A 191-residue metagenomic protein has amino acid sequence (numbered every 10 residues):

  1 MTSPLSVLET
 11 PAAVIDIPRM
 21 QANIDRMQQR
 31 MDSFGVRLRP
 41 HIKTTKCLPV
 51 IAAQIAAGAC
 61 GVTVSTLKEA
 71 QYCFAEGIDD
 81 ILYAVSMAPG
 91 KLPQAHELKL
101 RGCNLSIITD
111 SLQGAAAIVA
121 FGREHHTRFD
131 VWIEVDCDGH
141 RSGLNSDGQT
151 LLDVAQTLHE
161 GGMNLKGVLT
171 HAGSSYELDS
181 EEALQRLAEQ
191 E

Functional and structural regions predicted by a protein language model:
M1-I15: Generic N-terminal amphipathic, Lys/Arg-enriched alpha-helix
T2-S6, H171-E182: Flexible glycine/acidic-rich beta-alpha junction loops that bind and position SAM and/or redox cofactors in anaerobic
I15-P18, S106, R186: Short, surface-exposed alpha-helical recognition segments that flank or form part of ligand/macromolecule-binding
R19-V50, T63: N-terminal glycine-rich anion-binding loops that anchor highly charged ligand groups
Q21-D25, L100, Q113, E189-Q190: Acidic, metal/ion-coordinating pockets
H41-E177: Active-site-proximal beta-alpha core segment in soluble small-molecule metabolic enzymes
D179-E191: C-terminal active-site-proximal or functional interface alpha/beta core segments in diverse enzymes
